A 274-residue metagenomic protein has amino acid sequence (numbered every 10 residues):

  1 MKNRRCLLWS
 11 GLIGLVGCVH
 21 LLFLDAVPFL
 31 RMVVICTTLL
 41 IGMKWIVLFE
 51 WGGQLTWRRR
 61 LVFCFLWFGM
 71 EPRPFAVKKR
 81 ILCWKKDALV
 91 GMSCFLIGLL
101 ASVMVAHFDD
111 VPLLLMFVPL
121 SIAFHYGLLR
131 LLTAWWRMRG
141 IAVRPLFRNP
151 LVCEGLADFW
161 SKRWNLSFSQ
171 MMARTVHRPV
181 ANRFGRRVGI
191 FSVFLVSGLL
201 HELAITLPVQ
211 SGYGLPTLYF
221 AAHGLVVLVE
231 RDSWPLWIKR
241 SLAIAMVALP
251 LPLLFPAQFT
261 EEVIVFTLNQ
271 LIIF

Functional and structural regions predicted by a protein language model:
M1-L8: N-terminal membrane topogenic signal
L8, P28, M32, D87 (+4 more regions): Residue-level signature of transmembrane alpha-helical entry/exit and packing/kink sites in multi-pass membrane
L12-H20, I97-L100, V193-I205, L225-V227: Hydrophobic, membrane-inserted alpha-helices
I13-A157: Intramembrane catalytic core of multi-pass membrane enzymes that act on lipidic substrates
H20-L24, K44-G52, A101-A106, E230-S233 (+1 more regions): Specific lipid-exposed transmembrane alpha-helices and their immediate membrane-water interface residues in multi-pass
L40-K44, I122-L129, F194-G198, Y219-E230 (+1 more regions): Alpha-helical transmembrane segments of multi-pass membrane proteins
T133-T206, W234-F274: Membrane-interfacial catalytic/cofactor-binding modules of polytopic membrane enzymes
I205-T217: Interfacial helix-loop-helix junctions of multi-pass membrane proteins
